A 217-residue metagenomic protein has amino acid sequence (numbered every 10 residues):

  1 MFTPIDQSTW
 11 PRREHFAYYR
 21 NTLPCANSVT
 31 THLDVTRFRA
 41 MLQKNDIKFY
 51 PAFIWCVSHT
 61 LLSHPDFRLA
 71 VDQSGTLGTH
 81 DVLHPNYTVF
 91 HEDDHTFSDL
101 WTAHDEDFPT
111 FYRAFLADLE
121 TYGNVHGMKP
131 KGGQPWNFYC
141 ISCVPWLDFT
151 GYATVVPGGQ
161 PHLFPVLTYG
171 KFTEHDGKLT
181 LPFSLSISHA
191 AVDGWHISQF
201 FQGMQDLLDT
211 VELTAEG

Functional and structural regions predicted by a protein language model:
I5, R20-A52, F67-L83, S98 (+3 more regions): Gly/Ser/Thr-rich phosphate-binding loops and adjoining beta-strand/alpha-helix segments that form adenosine-phosphate
T9-R12, H59-T60, H64-H80, T88-S98 (+1 more regions): Catalytic/RNA-binding core of pseudouridine synthases
F38-S63, L181-F200: Acyl activation and transfer enzymes in specialized metabolism, enriched for ANL adenylate-forming modules
H91-F149: Helical lid/core segments from catalytic subdomains that handle acyl or acyl-like groups
D118-H126, P130, L167, L185-I187 (+1 more regions): Plant-skewed but cross-kingdom recognition/interaction modules and surfaces
G133-W146, P165-Q202: Histidine-centered acyl-transfer/condensation active-site motif and its immediate structural neighborhood
C143-F164: Short, hydrophobic/π-rich interface segment
D206-G217: Flexible helix-coil linker/hinge segments at domain or subdomain boundaries
